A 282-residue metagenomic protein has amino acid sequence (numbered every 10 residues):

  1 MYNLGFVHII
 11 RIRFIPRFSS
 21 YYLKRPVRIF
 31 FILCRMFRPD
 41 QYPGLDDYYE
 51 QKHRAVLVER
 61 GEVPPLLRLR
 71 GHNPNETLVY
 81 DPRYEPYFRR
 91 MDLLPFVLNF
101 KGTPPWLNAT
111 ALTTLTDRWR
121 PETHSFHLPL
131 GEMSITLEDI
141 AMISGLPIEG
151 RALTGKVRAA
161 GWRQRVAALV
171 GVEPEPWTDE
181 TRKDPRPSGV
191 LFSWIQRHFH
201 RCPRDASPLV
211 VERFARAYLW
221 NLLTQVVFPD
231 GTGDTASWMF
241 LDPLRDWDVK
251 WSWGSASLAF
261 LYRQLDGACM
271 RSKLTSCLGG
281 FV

Functional and structural regions predicted by a protein language model:
Y2-L265: N-terminal leader regions that mediate targeting or early regulatory function
R213, W247, S272-V282: Short, intrinsically disordered, charge-balanced linker/junction segments flanking boundaries in proteins
R263, A268-T275: Long, repeat-rich segments with strong aromatic
